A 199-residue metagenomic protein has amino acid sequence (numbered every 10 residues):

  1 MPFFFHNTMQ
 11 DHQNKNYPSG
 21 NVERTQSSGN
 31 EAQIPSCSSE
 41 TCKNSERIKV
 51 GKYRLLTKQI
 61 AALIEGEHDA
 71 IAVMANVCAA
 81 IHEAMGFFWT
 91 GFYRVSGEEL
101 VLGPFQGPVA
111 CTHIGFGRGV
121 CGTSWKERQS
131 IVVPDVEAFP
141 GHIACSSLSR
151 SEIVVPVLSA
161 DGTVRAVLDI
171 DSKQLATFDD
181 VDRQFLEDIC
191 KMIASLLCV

Functional and structural regions predicted by a protein language model:
P2-V109, D188, M192-V199: Intrinsically disordered, low-complexity terminal regulatory regions
W89, V154, V167: Short hydrophobic/aromatic beta-strand element in the GNAT-like acyltransferase core that lines or flanks the acyl-donor
V95-S147: Regulatory sensory and allosteric helical modules in signal-transduction proteins and certain transcription factors
S151-S159: A short, aliphatic-rich beta-strand micro-motif
L158-S172: Sensory-domain boundary capping and coupling elements
V164, F178-F185, S195-V199: Well-ordered alpha/beta subsegment
Q174-A176: A generic structural motif
